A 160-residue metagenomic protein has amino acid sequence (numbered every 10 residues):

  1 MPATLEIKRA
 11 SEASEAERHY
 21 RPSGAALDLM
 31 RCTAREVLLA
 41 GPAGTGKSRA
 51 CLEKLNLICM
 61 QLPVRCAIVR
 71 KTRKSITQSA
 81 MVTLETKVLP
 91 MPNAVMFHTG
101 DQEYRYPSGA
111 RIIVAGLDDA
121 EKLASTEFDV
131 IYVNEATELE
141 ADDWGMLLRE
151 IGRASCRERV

Functional and structural regions predicted by a protein language model:
M1-R159: Phosphate/NTP-binding elements of NTP-utilizing enzymes
